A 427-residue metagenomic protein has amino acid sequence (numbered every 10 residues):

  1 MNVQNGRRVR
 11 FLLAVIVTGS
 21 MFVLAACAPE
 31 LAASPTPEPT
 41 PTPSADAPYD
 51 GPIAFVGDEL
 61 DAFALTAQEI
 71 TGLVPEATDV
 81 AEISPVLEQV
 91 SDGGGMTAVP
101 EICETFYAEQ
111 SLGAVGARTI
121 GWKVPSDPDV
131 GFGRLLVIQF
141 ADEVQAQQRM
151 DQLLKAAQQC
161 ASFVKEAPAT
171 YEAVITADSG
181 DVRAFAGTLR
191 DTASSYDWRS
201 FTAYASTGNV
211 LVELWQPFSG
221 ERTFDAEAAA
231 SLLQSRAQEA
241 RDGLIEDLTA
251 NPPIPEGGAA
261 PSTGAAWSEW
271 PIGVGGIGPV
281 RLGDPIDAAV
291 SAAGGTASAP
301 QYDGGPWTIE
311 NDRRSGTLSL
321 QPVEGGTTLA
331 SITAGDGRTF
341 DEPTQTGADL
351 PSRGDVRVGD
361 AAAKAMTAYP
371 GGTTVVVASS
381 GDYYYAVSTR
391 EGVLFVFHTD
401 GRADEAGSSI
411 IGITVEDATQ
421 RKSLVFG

Functional and structural regions predicted by a protein language model:
M1-A25: Sec-dependent bacterial lipoprotein signal peptides
C27-T36: Bacterial lipoprotein signal-peptidase II cleavage site
P35-G121, P253-A259, P279-A292: N-terminal "mature-domain start" segment
G113-S162, V323-S380: Long, charged/polar, surface-exposed segments that mediate recognition or autoinhibition
A117-R118, A259-S268, D303-G354, V375-G427: Amphipathic N-proximal alpha-helical interface segments
L154-S200, G359-A363, A368-Y383: Short Gly/Thr-rich strand-loop-strand
V174-G257, S388-V396: A short, solvent-exposed beta-edge/loop patch
V280-A297, V358-G372: Amphipathic alpha-helical segments
